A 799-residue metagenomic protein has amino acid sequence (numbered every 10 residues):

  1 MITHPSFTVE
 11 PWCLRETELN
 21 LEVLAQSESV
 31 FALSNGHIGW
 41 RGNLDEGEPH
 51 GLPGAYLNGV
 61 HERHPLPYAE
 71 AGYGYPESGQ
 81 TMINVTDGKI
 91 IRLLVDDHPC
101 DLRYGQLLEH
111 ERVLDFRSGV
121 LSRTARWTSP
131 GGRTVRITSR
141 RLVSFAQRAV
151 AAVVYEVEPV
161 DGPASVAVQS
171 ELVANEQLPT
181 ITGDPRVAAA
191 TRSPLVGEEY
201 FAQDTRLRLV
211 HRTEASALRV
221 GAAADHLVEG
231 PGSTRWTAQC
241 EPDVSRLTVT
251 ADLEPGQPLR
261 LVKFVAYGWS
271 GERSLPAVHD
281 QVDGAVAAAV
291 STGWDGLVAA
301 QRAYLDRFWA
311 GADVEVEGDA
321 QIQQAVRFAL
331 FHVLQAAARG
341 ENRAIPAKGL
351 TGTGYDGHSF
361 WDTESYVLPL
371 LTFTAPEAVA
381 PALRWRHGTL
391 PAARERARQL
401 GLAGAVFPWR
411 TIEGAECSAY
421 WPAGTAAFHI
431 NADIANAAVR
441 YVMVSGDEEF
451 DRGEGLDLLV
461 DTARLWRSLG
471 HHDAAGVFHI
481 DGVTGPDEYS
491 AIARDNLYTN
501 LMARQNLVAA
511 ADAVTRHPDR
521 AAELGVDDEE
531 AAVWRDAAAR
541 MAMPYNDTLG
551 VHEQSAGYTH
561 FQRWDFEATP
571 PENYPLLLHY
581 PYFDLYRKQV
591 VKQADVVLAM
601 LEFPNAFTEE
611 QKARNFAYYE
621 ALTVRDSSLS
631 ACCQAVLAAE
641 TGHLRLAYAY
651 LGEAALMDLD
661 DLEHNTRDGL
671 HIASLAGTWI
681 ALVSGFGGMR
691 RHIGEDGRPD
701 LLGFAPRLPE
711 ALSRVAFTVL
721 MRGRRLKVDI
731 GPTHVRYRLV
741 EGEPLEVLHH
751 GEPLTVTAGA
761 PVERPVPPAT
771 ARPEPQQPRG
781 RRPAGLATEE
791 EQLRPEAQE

Functional and structural regions predicted by a protein language model:
M1-Y355, P581-D584, R772-E799: Acidic/polar, glycine-enriched structural segments that form the non-catalytic walls/loops of the carbohydrate-binding
V23-N58, Y366, E413-G414, A426-A427 (+6 more regions): C-terminal capping/lid segments that line or modulate ligand- or cofactor-binding pockets
P76-P130, R136, T608-E609, A613 (+2 more regions): Non-catalytic C-terminal accessory modules of carbohydrate-active enzymes
I90, D101, D319-F328, T363-P408: Carboxylate/His-rich catalytic cores and anion/metal-binding grooves
V316-Q323, A338-E341, F373-L383, V442-D457 (+4 more regions): Structural helix-adjacent loops and short alpha-helical linkers that scaffold large soluble proteins
A337-T351, E377-N436, R440-V442, E448-G453 (+4 more regions): Helix-terminus loop motifs that line ligand-binding clefts
A347-H358, G401-G424, V477-N496, E553-R563 (+3 more regions): Carbohydrate-binding/catalytic loop surfaces
S359-G388, G453, T515, V526-H671: Active-site core of glycosidic bond-cleaving carbohydrate-active enzymes
